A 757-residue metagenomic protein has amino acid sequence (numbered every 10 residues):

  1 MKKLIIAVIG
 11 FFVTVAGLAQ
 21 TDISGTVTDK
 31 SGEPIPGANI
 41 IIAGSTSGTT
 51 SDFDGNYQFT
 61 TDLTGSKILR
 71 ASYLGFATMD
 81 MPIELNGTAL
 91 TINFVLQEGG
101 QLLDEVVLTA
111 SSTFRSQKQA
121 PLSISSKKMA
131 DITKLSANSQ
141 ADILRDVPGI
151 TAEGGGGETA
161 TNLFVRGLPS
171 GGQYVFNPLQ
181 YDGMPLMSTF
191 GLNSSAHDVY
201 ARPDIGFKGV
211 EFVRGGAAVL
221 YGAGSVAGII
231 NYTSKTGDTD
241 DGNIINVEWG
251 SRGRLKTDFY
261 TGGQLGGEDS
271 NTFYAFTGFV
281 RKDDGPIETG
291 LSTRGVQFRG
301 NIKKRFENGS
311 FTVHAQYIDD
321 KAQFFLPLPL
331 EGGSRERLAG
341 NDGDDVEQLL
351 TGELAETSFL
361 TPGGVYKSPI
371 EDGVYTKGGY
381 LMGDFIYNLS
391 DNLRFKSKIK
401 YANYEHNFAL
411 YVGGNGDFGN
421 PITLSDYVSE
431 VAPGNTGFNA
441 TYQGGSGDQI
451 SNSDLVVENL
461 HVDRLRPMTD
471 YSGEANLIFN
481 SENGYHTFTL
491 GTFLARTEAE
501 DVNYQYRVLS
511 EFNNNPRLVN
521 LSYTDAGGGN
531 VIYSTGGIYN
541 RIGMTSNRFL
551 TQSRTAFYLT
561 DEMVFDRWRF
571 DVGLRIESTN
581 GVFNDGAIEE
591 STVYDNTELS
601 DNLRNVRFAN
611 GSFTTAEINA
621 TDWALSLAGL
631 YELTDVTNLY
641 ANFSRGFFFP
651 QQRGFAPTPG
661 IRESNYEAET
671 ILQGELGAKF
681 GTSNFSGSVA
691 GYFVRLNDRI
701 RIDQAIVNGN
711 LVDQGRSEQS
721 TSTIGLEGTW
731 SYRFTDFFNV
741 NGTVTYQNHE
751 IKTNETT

Functional and structural regions predicted by a protein language model:
T28-E33, A38-A43, R70-A77, N86-T133 (+1 more regions): Short, acidic, small-residue-rich periplasmic hinge/interaction motif at the N-terminus of Gram-negative outer-membrane
T46-N56: Short, acidic Ser/Thr/Gly-rich low-complexity loop/linker segments typical of extracellular and cell-surface proteins
Y57-T60, P185-R214, T233: Short acidic/polar hinge/loop motifs at secondary-structure boundaries that mediate gating or recognition
T60, I124, A141-S188: Extracytoplasmic beta-strand/coil segments of soluble accessory domains associated with Gram-negative outer-membrane
G216-V219, I229-G266, T277-E288: Short strand-turn segments of transmembrane beta-barrel domains in outer membranes, especially the first one or two
K303-R305, S310-D384, N407-R466, V519-T545 (+3 more regions): Acidic/polar loop-and-plug regions of large Gram-negative outer-membrane beta-barrel proteins
R466-D470, Y485-G528, Y539-L696, R733-T735 (+1 more regions): Structural signature of Gram-negative outer-membrane beta-barrels, strongest in the C-terminal barrel of TonB-dependent
S686, G691-L696, G715-T757: Gram-negative outer-membrane beta-barrel transporters
